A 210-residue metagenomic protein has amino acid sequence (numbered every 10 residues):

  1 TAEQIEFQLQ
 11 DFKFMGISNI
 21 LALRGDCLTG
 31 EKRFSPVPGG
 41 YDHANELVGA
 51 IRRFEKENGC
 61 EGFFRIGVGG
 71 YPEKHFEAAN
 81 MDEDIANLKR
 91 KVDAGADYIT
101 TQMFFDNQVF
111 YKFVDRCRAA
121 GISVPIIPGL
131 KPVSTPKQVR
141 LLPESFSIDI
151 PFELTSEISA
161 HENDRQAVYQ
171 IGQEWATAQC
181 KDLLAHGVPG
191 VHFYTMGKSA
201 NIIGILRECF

Functional and structural regions predicted by a protein language model:
T1-L9, C27-G59, A78-M81, M103-G121 (+1 more regions): Active-site-adjacent beta->alpha loops and helix N-cap segments on the catalytic face of soluble alpha/beta enzymes
A2-L9, A79-R90, G172-D182: Short, acidic/polar
L9-A22: Hydrophobic or amphipathic alpha-helical targeting/insertion segments
F12, K91, G95, P128 (+1 more regions): Conserved, mostly hydrophobic/aromatic
G16-S18, C60-R65, A96-D97, I122-I126 (+1 more regions): Short, well-ordered coil/turn segments that N-cap beta-strands
I20-L23, D97-D106, H192-T195: Catalytic beta/alpha-barrel core
G39-E61, V68-E77, D115, A120-Q173 (+2 more regions): Active-site pocket-lining/capping segments in soluble small-molecule metabolic enzymes
